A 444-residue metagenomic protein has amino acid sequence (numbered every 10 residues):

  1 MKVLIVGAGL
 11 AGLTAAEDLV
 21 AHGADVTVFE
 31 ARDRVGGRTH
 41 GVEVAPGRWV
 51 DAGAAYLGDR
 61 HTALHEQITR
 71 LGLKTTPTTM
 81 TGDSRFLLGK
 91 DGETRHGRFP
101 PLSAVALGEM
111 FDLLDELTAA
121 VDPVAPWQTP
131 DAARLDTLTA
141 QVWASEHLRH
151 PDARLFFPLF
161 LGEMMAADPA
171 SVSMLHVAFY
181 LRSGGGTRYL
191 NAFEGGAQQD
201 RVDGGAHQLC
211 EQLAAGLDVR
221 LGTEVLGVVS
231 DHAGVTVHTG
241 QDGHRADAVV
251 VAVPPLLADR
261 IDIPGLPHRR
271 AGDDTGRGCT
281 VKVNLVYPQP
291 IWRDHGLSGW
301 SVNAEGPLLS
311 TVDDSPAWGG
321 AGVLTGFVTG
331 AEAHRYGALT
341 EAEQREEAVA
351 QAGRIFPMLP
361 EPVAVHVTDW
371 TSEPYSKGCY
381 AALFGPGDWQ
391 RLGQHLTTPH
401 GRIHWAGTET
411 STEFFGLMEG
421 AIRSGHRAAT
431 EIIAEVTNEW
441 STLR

Functional and structural regions predicted by a protein language model:
K2-V28: N-terminal Rossmann-like FAD-binding beta1-loop-alpha1 element of flavoenzymes
L13-T14, H22, G97, G234-T236 (+2 more regions): Conserved flavin/dinucleotide-binding core of flavoenzymes
V20-A45: Glycine-rich FAD pyrophosphate-binding loop
E30, G36, I68, A144 (+9 more regions): Generic structural signal for small/hydrophobic residues in well-ordered secondary structure, especially within
G37-L64, A120-T129, A178-R188: Glycine-rich active-site loop/strand segments that organize a redox cofactor
R48-A120: Dinucleotide-binding Rossmann-like beta1-alpha1 core, especially the glycine-rich loop that anchors the ADP
D122-G227, H232-G234, A252, I261-D262 (+2 more regions): Active-site/ligand-binding neighborhood in enzyme catalytic cores
T223-E224, V229-H232, T236-G296, M358: Central helical "cap/lid" subdomain
